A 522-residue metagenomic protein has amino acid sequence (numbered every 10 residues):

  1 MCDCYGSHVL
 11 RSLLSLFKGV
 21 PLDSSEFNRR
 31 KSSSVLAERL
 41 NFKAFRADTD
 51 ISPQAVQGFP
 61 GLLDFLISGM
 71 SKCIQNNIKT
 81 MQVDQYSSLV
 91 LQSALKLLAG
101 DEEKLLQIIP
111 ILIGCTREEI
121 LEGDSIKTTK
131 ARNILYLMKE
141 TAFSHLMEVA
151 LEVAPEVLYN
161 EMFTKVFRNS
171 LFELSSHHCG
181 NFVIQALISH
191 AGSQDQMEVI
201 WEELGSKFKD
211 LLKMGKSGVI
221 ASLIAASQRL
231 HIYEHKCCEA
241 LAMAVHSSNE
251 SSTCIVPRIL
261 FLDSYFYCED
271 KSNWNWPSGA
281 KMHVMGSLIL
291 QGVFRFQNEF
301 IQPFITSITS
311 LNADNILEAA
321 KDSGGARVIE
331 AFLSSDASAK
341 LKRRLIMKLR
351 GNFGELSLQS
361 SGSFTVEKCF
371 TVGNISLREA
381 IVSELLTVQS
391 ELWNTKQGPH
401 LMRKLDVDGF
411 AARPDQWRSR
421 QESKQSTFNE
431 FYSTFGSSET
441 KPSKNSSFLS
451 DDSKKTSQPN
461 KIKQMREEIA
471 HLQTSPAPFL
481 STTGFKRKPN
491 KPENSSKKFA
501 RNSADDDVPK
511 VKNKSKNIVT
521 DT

Functional and structural regions predicted by a protein language model:
M1-T522: Eukaryotic gene-expression regulator signature that favors modular helical reader/repeat domains and their
